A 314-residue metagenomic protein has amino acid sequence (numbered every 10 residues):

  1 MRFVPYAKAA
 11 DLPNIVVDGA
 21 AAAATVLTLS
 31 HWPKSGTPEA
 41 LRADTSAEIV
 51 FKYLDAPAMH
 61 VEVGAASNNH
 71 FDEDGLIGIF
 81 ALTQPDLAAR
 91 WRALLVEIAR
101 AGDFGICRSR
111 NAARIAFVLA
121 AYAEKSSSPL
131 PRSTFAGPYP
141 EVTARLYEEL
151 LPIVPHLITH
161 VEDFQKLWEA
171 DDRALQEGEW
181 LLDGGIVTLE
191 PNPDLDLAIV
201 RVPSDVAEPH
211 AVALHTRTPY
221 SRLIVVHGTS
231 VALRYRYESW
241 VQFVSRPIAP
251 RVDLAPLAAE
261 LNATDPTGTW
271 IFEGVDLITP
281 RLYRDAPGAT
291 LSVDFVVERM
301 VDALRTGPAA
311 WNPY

Functional and structural regions predicted by a protein language model:
M1-L27, P33-D44, E62-V63, C107-Y314: C-terminal accessory domains and tails appended to enzymatic cores
R42-E48, A56-K125: Active-site histidine-anchored catalytic micro-motif
